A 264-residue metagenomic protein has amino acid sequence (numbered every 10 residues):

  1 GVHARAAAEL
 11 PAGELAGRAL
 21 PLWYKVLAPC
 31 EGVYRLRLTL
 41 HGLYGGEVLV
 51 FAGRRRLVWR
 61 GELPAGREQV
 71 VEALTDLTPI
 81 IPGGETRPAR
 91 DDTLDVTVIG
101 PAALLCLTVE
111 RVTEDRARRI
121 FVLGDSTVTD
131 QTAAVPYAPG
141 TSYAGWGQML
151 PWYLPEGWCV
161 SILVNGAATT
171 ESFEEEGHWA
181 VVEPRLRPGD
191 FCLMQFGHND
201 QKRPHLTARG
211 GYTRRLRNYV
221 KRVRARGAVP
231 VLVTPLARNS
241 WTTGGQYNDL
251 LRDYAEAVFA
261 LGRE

Functional and structural regions predicted by a protein language model:
G1-T132, S142: Compositionally biased, intrinsically disordered or flexible polar/acidic segments
V96, L107-V164, W179-C192: Serine-esterase "nucleophile elbow" of acetyl-processing enzymes
D125, A167, H198: Gly/Ser/Thr-rich helix-start
A133, S172, R203-H205: Short, function-defining helix-loop hinge/capping sites that tune catalysis or transport
M149, G177-E264: Alpha-helical cap/lid subdomain in secreted, periplasmic, or secretory-pathway luminal O-acyl-processing enzymes
V164-A167, L236: Short, solvent-exposed turn/loop segments enriched in Gly/Ser/Thr/Pro and often Arg
T169-H178: Structural motif
